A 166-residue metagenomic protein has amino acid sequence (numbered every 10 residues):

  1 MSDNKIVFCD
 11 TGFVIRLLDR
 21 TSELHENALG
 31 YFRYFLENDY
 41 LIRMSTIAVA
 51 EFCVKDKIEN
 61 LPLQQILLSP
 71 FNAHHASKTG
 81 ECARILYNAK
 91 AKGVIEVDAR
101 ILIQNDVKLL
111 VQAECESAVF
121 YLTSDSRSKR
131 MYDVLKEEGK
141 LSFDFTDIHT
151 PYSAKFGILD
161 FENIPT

Functional and structural regions predicted by a protein language model:
M1-N4, L110, E116-T166: Acidic, PIN/NYN-like endoribonuclease modules and their adjacent C-terminal/linker elements
M1-R43, C53-I66, S153-T166: Short, well-structured N-terminal submotif of metal-dependent ribonuclease cores
V14, V49, S128-K129: A generic structural signal for short hydrophobic patches within well-formed alpha-helices
L18, D56, A83, Y132-D133: Short, flexible helix/strand-to-coil boundary loops that buttress conserved ligand/catalytic motifs in alpha/beta
D19-S22, I47, V97-I101: Short, flexible loop segments at the rims of nucleotide/cofactor-binding pockets, characterized by
R43-S45, F52, Y121-T123: Short, hydrophobic beta-strand segments that form beta-sheet elements in well-ordered domains
N60-P70, E137-S142: Active-site regions of enzymes building and remodeling cell-envelope glycoconjugates
P70-R130, I164-P165: Active-site neighborhoods of divalent-metal-dependent phosphate/nucleic-acid chemistry enzymes
